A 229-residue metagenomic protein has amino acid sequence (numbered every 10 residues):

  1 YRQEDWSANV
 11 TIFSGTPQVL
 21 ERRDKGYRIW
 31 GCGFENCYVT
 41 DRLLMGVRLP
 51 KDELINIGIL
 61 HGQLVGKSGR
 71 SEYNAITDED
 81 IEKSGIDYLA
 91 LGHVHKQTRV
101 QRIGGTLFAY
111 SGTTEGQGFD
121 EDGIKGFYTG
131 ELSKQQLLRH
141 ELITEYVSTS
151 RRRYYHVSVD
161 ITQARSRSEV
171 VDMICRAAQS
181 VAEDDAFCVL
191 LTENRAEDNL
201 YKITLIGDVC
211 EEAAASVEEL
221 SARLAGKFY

Functional and structural regions predicted by a protein language model:
Y1-E131: His/Asp/Glu-rich metal-coordinating catalytic cores of metallo-dependent phosphodiesterases/hydrolases acting on
K96, Q136-L137: Glycine- and charge-enriched loop/helix tracts that form the active or gating conduit in phosphate/cation-handling
L137-Y229: Accessory, non-catalytic peripheral segments of nucleic-acid enzymes
